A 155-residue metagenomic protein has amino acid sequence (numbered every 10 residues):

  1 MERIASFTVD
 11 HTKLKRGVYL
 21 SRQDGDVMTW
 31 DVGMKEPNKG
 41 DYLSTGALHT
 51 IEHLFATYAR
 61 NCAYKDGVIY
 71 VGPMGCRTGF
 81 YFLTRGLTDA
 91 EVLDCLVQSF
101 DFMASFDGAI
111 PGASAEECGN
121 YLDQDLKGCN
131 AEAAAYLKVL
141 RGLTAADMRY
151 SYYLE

Functional and structural regions predicted by a protein language model:
M1-T29, R60-P73, R77-Y81, A146: Non-catalytic beta-strand/loop surface segments
K13-K15, K35, K39, K65 (+2 more regions): Context-gated lysine
V27-R60, Y70-V71: Active/ligand-binding-proximal structured segments within catalytic/core domains that scaffold catalytic residues
K35, M74, R85: An acidic- and aromatic-residue-enriched active-site/binding cleft used to recognize and process polar
Y42-A47, V68, L83-E91: Short coil/turn segments at secondary-structure boundaries
I51, F55, C76-T78, V92-C95: Generic hydrophobic, aliphatic-rich segments that mediate packing or membrane embedding
L54, Y58-A63, F102, F106: Generic non-transmembrane alpha-helical segments
L83-E155: Acidic/histidine-enriched segments that form metal/cofactor-coordinating and catalytic pocket/exosite environments
